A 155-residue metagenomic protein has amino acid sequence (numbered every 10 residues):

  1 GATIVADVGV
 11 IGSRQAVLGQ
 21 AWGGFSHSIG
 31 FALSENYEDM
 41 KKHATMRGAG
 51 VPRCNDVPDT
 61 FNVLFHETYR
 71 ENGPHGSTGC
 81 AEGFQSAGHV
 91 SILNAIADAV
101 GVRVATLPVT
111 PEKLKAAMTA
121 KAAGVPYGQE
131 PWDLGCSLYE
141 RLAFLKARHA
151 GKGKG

Functional and structural regions predicted by a protein language model:
G1-G155: Cofactor-binding beta-sheet edge motifs in enzyme active sites
